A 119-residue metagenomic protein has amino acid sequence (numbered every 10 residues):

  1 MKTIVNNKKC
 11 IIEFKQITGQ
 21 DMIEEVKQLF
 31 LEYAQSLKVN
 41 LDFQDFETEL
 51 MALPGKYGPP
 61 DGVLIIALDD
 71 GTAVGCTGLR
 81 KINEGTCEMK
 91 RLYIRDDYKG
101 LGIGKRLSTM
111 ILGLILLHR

Functional and structural regions predicted by a protein language model:
M1-N6: Short acidic N-proximal helix/loop "leader" segments that mark the beginning of a domain or an inter-domain linker
N7, I12, I17-T86, K90 (+4 more regions): Acetyl-CoA-dependent GNAT
R95-L101: Active-site acidic-Proline motif in GNAT/NAT acetyltransferases
L101, K105, T109: Residues forming the Rossmann-fold NAD(P)(H) cofactor-binding site
